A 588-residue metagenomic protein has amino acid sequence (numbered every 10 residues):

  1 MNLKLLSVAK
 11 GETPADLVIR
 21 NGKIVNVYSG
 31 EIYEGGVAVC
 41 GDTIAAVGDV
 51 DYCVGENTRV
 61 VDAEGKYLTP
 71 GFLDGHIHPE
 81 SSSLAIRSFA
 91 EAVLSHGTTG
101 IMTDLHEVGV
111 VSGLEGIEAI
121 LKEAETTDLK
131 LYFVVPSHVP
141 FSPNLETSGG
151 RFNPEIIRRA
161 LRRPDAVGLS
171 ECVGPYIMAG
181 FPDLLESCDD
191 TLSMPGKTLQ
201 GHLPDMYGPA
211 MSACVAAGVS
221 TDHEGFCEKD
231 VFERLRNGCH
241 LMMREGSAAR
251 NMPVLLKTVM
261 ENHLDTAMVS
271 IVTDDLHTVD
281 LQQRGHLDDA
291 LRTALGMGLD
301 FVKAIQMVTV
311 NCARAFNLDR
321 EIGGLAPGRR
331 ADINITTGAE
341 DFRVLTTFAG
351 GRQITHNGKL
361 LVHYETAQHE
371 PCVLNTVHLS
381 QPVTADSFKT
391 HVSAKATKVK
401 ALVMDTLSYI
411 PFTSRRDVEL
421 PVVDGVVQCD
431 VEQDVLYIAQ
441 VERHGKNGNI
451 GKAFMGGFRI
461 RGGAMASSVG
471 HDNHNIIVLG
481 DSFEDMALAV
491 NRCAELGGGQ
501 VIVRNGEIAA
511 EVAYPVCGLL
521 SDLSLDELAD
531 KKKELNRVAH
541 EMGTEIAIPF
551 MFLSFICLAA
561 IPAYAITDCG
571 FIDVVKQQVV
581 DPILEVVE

Functional and structural regions predicted by a protein language model:
M1-G35, V39-C40, A45, L94-H96 (+2 more regions): Active-site microenvironment of metallo-dependent hydrolases
D49-V50, L105-V108, P136-H138, G174 (+6 more regions): Short, ordered loop/turn segments at secondary-structure junctions
D51-T126, E484: Metal-associated gating/positioning segment near the N- to mid-region
V61-D62, M102-T103, L131-V135, G168-E171 (+7 more regions): General beta-strand structural signal in soluble alpha/beta enzymes
D74-A85, F141-F152, S220: Active-site mouth loops of central-metabolism enzymes
A90-T198, A509-A513: Divalent-metal coordination cores built from histidine and acidic residues
G116, R151-S170, Y176-M243, R250-I271 (+3 more regions): Histidine/acidic residue-rich metal-binding segments in metalloenzymes
